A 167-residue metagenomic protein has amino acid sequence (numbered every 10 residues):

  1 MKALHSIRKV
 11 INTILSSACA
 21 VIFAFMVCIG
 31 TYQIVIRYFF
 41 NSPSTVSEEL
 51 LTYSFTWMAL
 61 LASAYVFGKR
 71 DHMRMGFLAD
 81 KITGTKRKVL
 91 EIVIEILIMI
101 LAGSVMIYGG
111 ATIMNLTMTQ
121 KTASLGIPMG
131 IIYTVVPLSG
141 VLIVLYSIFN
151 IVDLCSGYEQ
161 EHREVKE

Functional and structural regions predicted by a protein language model:
M1-E167: Alpha-helical transmembrane segments and membrane-interface helix-loop junctions in multi-pass membrane proteins
